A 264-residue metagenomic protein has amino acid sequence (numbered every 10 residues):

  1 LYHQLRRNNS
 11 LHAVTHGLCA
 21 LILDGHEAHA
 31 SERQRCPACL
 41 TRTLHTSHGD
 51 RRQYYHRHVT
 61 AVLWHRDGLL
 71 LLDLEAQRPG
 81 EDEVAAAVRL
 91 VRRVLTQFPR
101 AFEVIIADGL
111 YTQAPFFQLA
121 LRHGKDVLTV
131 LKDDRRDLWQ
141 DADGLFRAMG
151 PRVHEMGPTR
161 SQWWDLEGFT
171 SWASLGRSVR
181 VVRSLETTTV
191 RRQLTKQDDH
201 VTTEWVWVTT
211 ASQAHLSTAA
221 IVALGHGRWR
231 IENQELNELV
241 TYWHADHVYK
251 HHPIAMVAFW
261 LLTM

Functional and structural regions predicted by a protein language model:
L1-H3, Q113, A120, K250: Short, positively charged, Gly/Tyr-enriched micro-motifs that form contact patches at catalytic or ligand/partner
L1-R66: Active-site-proximal, Lys/Arg-enriched surface segment that forms a nucleic-acid-binding/basic interface patch
G17-S31, A61, A87, V104-T112 (+3 more regions): Short, conserved catalytic/metal-binding motifs centered on acidic residues
T41-F102: Electropositive, glycine- and tryptophan-enriched low-complexity nucleic-acid-binding patches
E81-L138: Domain-level cores of phosphate- or acyl-group-handling catalytic modules
D126-R228: An anionic, glycine-rich sequence signature occurring as long contiguous blocks
H215-K250: Short amphipathic alpha-helical "interface-anchor" segments enriched in bulky aromatics
K250-T263: Membrane-interface transmembrane-helix boundary segments in multi-pass integral membrane proteins
